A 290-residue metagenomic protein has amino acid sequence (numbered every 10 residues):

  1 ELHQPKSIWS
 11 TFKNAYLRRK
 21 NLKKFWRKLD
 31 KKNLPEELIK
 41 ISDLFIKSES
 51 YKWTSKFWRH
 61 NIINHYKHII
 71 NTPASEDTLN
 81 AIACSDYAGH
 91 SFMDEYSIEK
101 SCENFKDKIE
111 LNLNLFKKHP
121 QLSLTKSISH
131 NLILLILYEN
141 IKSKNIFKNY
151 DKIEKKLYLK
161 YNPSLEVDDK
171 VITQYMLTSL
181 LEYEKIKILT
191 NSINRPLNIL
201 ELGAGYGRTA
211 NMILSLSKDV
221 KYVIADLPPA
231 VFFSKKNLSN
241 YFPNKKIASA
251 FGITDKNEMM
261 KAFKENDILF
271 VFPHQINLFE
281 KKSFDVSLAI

Functional and structural regions predicted by a protein language model:
E1-I172: N-terminal accessory regions of S-adenosyl-L-methionine
M176-P196: Conserved alpha-helix/loop element of class I SAM-dependent methyltransferases that forms part of the SAM/SAH-binding
N194-G205: Conserved class I S-adenosyl-L-methionine
P196, S283-F284: Local beta-strand N-terminus motif with an aromatic residue
Y206-K218: Conserved SAM-binding loop of SAM-dependent methyltransferases across substrates and taxa, primarily the Class I
K221-L227: Conserved SAM-binding motif I beta-strand of class I
N237-E280: S-adenosyl-L-methionine
S287-L288: Hydrophobic beta-strand segment of the Class I
